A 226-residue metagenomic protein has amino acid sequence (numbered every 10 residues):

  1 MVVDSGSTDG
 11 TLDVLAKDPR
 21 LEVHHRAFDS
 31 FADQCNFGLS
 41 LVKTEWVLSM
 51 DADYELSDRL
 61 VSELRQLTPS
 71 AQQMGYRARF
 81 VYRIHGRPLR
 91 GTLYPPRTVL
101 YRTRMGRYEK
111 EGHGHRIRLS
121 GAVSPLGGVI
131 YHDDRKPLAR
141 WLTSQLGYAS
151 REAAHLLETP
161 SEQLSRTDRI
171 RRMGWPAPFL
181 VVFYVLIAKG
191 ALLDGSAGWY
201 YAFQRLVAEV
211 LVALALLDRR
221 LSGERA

Functional and structural regions predicted by a protein language model:
M1-V3, G195: Hydrophobic targeting segments
D4-D13, F28, D51: A conserved acidic beta->alpha catalytic loop
S5, T44, Y54: Residues lining hydrophobic/aromatic ligand-binding pockets adjacent to catalytic sites
L12-K43: Conserved donor nucleotide-binding strand/loop of the catalytic core
D33-L39, S57-S222: Catalytic-site signature of metal-activated, phosphate-bearing donor transferases, centered on the GT-A/GT-A-like
V47: Short aromatic/hydrophobic "clamp" motif used to bind/position activated sugar donors
R225-A226: Alpha-helical transmembrane segments and their immediate juxtamembrane flanks in integral membrane proteins
